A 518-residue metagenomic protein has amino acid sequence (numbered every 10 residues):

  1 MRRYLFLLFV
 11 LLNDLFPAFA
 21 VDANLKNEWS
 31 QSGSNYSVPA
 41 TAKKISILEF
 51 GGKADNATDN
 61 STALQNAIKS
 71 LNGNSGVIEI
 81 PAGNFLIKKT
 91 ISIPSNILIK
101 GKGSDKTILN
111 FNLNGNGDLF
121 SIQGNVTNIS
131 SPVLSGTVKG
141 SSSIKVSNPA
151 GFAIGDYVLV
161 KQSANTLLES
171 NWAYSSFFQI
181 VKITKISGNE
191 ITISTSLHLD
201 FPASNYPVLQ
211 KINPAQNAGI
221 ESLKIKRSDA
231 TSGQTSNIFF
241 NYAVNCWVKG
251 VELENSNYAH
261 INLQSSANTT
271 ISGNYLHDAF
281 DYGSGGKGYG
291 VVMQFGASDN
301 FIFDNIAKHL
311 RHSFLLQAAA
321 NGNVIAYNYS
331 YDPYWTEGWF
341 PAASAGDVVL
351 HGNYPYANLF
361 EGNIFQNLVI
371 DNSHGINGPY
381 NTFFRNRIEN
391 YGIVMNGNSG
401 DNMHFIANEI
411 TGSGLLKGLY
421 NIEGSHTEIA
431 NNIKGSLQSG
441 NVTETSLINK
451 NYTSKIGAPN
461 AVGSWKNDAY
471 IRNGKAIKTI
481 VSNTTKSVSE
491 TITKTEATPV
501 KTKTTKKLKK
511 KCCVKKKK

Functional and structural regions predicted by a protein language model:
R2-F9, D14-D229, N421-K506, C513: Extracellular "leader-to-stem" segments immediately downstream of a signal peptide or signal-anchor in secreted/lumenal
K43, G76, G83, K89 (+19 more regions): The right-handed parallel beta-helix/beta-solenoid scaffold, focusing on the short coil/turn and N-cap positions
Q65-L71, L86-I99, L109-N110, A259 (+4 more regions): Short, T/G/N/S-enriched strand-turn elements that build extracellular solenoid repeat scaffolds
I80, I87, I93, G101 (+11 more regions): Extracellular beta-strand solenoids
D105, Q216-R227, V244-N255, A267-D281 (+6 more regions): Right-handed parallel beta-helix
N114-T127, S141, D200-K211, T231-F239 (+5 more regions): Extracellular beta-strand/beta-solenoid scaffold signature
D156-S187, E221-F303, K308-H309, S313: Right-handed parallel beta-helix
T336, D347, Y354-I492: Gly/Ser/Thr/Ala-enriched C-terminal appendages of enzymes
